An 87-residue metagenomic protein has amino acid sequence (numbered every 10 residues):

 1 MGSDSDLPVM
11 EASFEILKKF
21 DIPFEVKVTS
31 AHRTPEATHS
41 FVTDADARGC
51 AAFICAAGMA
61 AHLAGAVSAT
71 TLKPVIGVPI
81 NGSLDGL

Functional and structural regions predicted by a protein language model:
M1-R33: Glycine-rich phosphate/diphosphate-binding loop of Rossmann-like nucleotide-binding domains
D6-E11, T34-A37, A57-A66, L84-L87: Short glycine/serine/threonine-rich phosphate/pyrophosphate-binding segments that cradle anionic phosphate groups
K19, D46, A66-P74: Alpha-helix C-terminal capping segments
P23, A51, P74: Residue-level detector of anion-binding/catalytic polar loops
E25-R48: N-terminal beta-loop-helix "entrance" segment that forms/cooperates in small-molecule cofactor or anionic ligand
F41-A61: Short, structured active-site "lid" loops
T70-L87: Short, acidic/small-residue loops that bind anionic groups at enzyme active sites
